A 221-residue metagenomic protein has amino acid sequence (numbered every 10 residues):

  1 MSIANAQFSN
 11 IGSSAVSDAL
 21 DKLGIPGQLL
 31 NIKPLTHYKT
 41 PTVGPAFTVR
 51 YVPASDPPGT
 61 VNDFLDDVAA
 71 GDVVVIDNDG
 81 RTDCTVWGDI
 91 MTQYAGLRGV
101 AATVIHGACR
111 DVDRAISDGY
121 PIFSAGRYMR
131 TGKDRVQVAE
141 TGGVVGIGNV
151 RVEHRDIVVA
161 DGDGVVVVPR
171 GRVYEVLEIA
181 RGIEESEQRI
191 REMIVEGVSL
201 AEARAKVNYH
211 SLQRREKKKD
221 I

Functional and structural regions predicted by a protein language model:
M1-V52, T60, V73, S186-L200 (+1 more regions): Intrinsically disordered, low-complexity regions enriched in acidic/Ser/Thr/Pro/Gln residues
F8-K39, I90-I122: Extended boundary segments
I11-A15, G44, G59, D63 (+7 more regions): Conserved active-site and cofactor/substrate-binding residues in soluble primary-metabolism enzymes
S17, G27-Q28, P45-T48, D72-V75 (+5 more regions): Structural motif
K39-V43, D66-A69, G96, R114-I116 (+3 more regions): Solvent-exposed alpha-helices and their adjacent loops that cap or buttress functional pockets in soluble metabolic
F64-G107: Extracellular/luminal Protease-associated
D79-T82, A108-D111, G126-M129, R151: Acidic, glycine-rich active-site loops and adjacent beta-strand->loop/helix elements that engage anionic groups
R127-A203: Acidic, glycine-rich flexible loop/linker segments
